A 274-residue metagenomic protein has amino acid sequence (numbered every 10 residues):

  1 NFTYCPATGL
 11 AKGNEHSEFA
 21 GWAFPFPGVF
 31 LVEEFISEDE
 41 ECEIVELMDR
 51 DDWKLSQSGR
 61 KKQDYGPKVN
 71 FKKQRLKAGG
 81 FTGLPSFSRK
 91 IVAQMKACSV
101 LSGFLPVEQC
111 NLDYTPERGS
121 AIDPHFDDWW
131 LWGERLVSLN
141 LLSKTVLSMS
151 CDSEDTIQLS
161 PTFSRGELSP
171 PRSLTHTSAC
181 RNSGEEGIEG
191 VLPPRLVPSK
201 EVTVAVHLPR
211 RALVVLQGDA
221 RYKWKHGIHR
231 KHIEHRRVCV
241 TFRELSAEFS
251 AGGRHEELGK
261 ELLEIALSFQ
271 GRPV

Functional and structural regions predicted by a protein language model:
N1-V274: Non-heme Fe(II) oxygenase metal-center motifs and adjacent flexible, charged/small-residue loops
